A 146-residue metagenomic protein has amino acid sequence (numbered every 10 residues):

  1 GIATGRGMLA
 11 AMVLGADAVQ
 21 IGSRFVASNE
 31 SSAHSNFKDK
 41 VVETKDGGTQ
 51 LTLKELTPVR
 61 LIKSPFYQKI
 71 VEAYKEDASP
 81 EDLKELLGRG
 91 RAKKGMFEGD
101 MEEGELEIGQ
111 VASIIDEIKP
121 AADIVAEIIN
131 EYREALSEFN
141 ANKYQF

Functional and structural regions predicted by a protein language model:
I2-F146: Conserved active-site-proximal phosphate/metal-binding subdomains
